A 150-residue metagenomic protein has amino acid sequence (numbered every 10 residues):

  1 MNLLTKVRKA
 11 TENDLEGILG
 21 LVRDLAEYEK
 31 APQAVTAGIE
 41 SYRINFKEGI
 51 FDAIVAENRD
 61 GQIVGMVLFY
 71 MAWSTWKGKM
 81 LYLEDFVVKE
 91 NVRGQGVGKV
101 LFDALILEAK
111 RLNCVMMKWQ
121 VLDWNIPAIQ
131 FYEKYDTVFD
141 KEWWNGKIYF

Functional and structural regions predicted by a protein language model:
T5, K9-E16, G20-K79, F102 (+1 more regions): Acetyl-CoA-dependent GNAT
F51, K141-N145: Short hydrophobic/aromatic beta-strand or adjacent loop that forms the aromatic wall/cage of a ligand/substrate-binding
F86-R93: A short, internal acetyl-CoA/4′-phosphopantetheine-binding micro-motif in the GNAT/acyltransferase core
G94-L107, K134: Conserved acetyl-CoA-binding loop-helix of GNAT-fold acetyltransferases
K99, D123-E142: Conserved active-site alpha-helix within GNAT-family acetyltransferase domains
K110-Q120: Conserved GNAT acetyl-CoA-binding A-motif
W119-A128, K147-F150: Conserved beta-strand-loop-alpha-helix junction that forms the acyl-donor binding cleft
